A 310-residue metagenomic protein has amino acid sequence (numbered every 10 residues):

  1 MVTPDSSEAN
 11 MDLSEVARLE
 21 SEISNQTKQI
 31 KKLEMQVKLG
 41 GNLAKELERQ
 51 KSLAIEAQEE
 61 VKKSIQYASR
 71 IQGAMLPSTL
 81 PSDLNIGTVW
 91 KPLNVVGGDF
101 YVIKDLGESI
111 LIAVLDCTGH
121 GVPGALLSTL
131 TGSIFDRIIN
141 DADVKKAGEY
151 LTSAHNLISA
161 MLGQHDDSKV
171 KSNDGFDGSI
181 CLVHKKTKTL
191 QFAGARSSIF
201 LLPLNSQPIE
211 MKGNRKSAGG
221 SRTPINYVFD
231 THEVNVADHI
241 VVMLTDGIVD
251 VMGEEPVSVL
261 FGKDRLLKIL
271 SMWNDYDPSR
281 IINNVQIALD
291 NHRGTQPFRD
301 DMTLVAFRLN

Functional and structural regions predicted by a protein language model:
M1-E15, L19-E22, Q26, H239 (+2 more regions): Activation on terminal intrinsically disordered regulatory regions flanking enzyme cores
V2-K63, R70, A74: Amphipathic alpha-helical coiled-coil "transmission" helices that mediate dimerization and conformational coupling
A17, G41, G121-V122, V251-M252: Charged alpha-helical signal-transmission linkers that cap and connect PAS-family sensory domains
R18, T129-S133, R265: Amphipathic alpha-helical "output/dimerization" segments
L39, I86, S133, P256 (+1 more regions): Alpha-helix boundary/interfacial micro-motifs
L43-V241, Q296-N310: … and, occasionally, acidic/histidine-rich disordered N-termini of signaling adaptors
S179, D230, N235-M243, I248-N310: C-terminal catalytic subdomain
